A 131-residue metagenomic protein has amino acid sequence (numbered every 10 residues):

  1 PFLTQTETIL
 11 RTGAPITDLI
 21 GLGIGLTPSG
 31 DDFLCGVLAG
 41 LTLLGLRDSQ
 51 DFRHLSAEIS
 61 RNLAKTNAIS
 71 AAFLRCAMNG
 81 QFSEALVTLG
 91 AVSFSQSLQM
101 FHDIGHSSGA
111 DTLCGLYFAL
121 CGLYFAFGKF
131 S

Functional and structural regions predicted by a protein language model:
P1-S131: Non-transmembrane, aqueous-exposed alpha-helical and coiled segments at domain scale
